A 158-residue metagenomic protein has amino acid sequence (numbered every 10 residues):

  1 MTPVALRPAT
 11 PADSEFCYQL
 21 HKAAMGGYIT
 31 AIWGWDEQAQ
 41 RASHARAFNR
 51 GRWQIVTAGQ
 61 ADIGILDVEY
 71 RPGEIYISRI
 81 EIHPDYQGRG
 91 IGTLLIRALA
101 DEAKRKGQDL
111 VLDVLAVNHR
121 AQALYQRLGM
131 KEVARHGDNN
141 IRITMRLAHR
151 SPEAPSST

Functional and structural regions predicted by a protein language model:
V4-Q19: A short beta-loop-alpha structural element at the N-terminal edge of CoA-dependent acyl/N-acetyltransferase catalytic
M25-A45: Conserved GNAT-fold acetyl-CoA-binding loop/helix
H44, Y125, M130: Conserved active-site tyrosine of GNAT-family acetyltransferases
A45-I55, G64: A short helix-loop-beta-strand connector motif used in the catalytic cores of GNAT acetyltransferases and, in some
A61-E69, Y76-E81: Conserved beta-strand in the GNAT
P84-Q87, V111-Q122, G137-R146: Conserved beta-strand-loop-alpha-helix junction that forms the acyl-donor binding cleft
G88-D101, A123-R127: Conserved acetyl-CoA-binding loop-helix of GNAT-fold acetyltransferases
